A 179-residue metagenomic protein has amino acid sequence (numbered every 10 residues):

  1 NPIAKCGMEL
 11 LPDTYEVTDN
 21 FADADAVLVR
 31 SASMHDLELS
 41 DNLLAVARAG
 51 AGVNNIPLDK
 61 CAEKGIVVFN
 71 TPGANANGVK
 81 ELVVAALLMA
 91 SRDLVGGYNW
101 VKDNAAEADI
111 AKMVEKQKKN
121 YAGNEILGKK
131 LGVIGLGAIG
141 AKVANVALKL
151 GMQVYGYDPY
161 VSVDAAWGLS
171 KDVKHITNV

Functional and structural regions predicted by a protein language model:
N1-N70: An N-terminal-biased, well-structured beta-alpha scaffold segment characteristic of Rossmann-like dinucleotide-binding
C6, D13-V17, A76, L87 (+3 more regions): Structural/interface elements that position substrates and couple domains in central-metabolism enzymes
L10, L82, A86, K142 (+1 more regions): Rossmann-fold NAD(P)-dependent oxidoreductase module
L10-E16, V27-R30, A108-K119, A166-H175: Short gly/ser/thr-rich secondary-structure transition/capping motifs
A22, D41, R92, K171 (+1 more regions): Structured loop/turn residues at beta-strand edges in well-structured enzyme cores
V27, N55-D59, G78-L82, A165-W167: Short, charged, surface-exposed secondary-structure boundary motifs
P72-K130: Phosphate-binding beta-alpha-beta segment of Rossmann-like dinucleotide-binding domains, i.e., the NAD(P)
E115-V179: Rossmann-like dinucleotide/phosphate-binding beta-alpha-beta segment
